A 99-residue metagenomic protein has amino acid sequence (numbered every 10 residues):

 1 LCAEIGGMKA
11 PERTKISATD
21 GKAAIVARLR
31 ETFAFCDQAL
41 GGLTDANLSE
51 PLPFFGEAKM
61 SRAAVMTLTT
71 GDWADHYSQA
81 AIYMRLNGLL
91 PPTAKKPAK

Functional and structural regions predicted by a protein language model:
L1-T14, P53-K99: Short, contiguous alpha-helical
S17-P53, K59-H76: Acidic/histidine-rich alpha-helical segments that form the ligand environment of transition-metal centers
